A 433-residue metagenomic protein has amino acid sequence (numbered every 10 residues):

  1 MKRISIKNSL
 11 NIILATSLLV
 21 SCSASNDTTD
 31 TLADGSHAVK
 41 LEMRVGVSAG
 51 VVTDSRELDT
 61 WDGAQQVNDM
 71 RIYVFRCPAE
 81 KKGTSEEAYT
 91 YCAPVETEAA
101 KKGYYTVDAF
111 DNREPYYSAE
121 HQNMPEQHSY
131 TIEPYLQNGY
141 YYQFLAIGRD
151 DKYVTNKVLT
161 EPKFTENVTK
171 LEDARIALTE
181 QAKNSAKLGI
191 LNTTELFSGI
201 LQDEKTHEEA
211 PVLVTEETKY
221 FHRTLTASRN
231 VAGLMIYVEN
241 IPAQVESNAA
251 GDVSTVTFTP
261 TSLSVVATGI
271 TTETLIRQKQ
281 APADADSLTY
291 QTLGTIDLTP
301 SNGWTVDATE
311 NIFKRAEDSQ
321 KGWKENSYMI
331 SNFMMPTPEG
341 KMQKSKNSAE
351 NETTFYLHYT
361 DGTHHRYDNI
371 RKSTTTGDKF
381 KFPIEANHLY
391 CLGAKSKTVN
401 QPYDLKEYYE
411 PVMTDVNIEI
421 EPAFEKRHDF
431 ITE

Functional and structural regions predicted by a protein language model:
M1-S21: Sec-dependent bacterial lipoprotein signal peptides
C22-E433: Extracytoplasmic cysteine-anchoring/structural motifs
